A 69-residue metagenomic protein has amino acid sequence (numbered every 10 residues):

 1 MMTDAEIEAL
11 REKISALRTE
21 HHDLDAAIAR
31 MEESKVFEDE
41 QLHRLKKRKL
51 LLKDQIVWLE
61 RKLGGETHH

Functional and structural regions predicted by a protein language model:
M1-H69: Extended, charge-rich alpha-helical interface modules
